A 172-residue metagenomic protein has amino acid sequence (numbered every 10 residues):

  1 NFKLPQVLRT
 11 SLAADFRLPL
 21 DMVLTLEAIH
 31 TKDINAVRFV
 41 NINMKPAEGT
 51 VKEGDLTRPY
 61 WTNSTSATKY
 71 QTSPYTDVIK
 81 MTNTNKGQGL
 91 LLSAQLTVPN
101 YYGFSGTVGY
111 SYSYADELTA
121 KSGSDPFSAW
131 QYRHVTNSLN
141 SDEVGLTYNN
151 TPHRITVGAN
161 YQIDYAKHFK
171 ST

Functional and structural regions predicted by a protein language model:
N1-P5, V23, E27-T97, R133-N140: Feature marks flexible
L8-L12, L90-A94, H153-A159: Hydrophobic, lipid-facing positions within transmembrane beta-strands of outer-membrane proteins
F16, V98, Y112, Y161-I163: Residue-level signature of outer-membrane beta-barrel architecture
D21, N100-G103, Y165-T172: Short loop/turn motifs that connect adjacent beta-strands in outer-membrane beta-barrel proteins
L24-H30, V108-Y112, Y161: Transmembrane beta-barrel strands of outer-membrane/channel proteins
K32-R38, Y114-A120, Y165-K167: Gram-negative outer-membrane beta-barrel proteins
A115-T147: Catalytic cores of eukaryotic secretory-pathway lumenal/extracellular enzymes that build and remodel glycoconjugates
D142-T172: Conserved C-terminal beta-signal and adjacent last beta-strands/turns of outer-membrane beta-barrel proteins
